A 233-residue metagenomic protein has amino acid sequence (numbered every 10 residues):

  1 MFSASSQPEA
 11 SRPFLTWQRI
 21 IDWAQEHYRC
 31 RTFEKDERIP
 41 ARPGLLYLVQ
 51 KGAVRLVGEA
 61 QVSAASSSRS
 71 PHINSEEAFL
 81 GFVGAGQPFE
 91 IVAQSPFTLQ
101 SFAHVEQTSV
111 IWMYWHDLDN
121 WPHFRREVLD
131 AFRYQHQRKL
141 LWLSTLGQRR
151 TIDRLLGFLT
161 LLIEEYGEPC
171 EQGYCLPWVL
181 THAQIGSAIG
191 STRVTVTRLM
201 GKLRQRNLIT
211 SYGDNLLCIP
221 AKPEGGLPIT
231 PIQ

Functional and structural regions predicted by a protein language model:
M1-E37, R42-L45, P88: Cyclic nucleotide-binding regulatory module and flanking cytosolic helices
C30-R31, R38-Q50, R55, L80-G81 (+1 more regions): His/acidic/aromatic-lined binding-pocket segments of jelly-roll/cupin-type domains and related regulatory beta-sandwich
P43-H72, G84-Q87: Glycine- and acidic-residue-biased ligand/ion/polar-headgroup-sensing regions
L46, T108-V110, P177: A residue-level structural signature of the nucleotidyltransferase/glycosyltransferase Rossmann-like core
K51, E59-Q61, Q94, M113-W115 (+2 more regions): Surface loops and adjacent helix of pleckstrin homology
H72-L141: Cyclic-nucleotide recognition modules
R126-A188: Polybasic "coupling" helices that flank or enter modular domains
E165-Q233: Phosphate-/nucleic-acid-contacting segments
